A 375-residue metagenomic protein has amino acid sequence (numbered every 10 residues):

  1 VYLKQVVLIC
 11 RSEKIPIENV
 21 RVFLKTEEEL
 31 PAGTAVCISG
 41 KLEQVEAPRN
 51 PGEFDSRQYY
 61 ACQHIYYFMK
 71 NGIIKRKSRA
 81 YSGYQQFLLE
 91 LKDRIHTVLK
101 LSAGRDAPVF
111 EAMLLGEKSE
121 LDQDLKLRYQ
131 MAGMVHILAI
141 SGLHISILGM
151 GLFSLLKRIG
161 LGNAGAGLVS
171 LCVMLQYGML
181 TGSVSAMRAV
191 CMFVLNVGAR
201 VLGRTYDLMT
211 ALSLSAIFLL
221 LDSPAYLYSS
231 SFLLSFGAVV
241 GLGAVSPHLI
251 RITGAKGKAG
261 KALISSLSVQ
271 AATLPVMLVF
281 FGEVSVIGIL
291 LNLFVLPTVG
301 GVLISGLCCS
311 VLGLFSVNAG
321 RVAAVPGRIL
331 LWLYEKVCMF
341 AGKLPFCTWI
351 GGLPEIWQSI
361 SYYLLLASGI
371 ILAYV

Functional and structural regions predicted by a protein language model:
V1-H136: Membrane-interface helix/helix-cap signal primarily in integral membrane proteins
I9-E13, F23-E46, G52, Q58-Y60 (+6 more regions): Non-globular, low-confidence helical/coil segments that flank catalytic cores
Y84-L88, K92, D106-P108, M187 (+6 more regions): Generic structural signal for well-ordered, non-membrane alpha-helical segments in soluble metabolic enzymes
L115-S119, L180-S185, T205-L212, T298-G313: Hydrophobic alpha-helical transmembrane segments
Q123-I289, G352-V375: Hydrophobic alpha-helical transmembrane segments in multi-pass membrane proteins
V239-C347: Alpha-helical transmembrane segments of multi-pass integral membrane proteins
